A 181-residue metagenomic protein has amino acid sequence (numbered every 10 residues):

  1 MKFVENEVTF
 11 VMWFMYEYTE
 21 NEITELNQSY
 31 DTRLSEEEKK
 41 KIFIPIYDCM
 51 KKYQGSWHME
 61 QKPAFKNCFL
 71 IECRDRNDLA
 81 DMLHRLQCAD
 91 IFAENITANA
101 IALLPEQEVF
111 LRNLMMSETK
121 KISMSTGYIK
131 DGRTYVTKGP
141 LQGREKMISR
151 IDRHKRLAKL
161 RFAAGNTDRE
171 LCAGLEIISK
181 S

Functional and structural regions predicted by a protein language model:
K2-K130, K159-S181: Acidic-enriched and Gly/Ser
E38, R144, R156: Residue-level signal for beta-strand positions within conserved beta-sheet cores that form or flank
I46-D48, P140, D152: A generic structural motif
E60, Y135-T137, S149: Residues embedded in well-ordered secondary-structure elements
A64, I151-R153: Generic beta-strand structural signal
M124-K138, Q142: Short coil-to-beta transition motif at edge beta-strands of beta-rich domains
G143-I151: Short beta-strand-centered aromatic/proline hotspots
S149-R150, L157, R161: Cys/His-clustered metal-coordination modules, chiefly Zn-binding fingers
